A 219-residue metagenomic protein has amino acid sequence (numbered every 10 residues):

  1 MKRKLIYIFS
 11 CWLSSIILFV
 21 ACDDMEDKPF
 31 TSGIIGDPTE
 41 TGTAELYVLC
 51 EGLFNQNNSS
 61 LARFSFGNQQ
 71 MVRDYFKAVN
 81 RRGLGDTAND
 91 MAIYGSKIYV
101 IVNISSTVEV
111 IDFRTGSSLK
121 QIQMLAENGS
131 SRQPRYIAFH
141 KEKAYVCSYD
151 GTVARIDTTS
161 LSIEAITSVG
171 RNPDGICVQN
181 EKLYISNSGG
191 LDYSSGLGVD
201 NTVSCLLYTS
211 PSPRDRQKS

Functional and structural regions predicted by a protein language model:
K2-L5, S15-L46: Bacterial Sec-dependent N-terminal signal peptides
T43-A44, S96, E142, E181: Short coil/turn segments that connect the beta-strands within blades of beta-propeller domains
A44-Q56, V100-I104, V146-D150, I185-L197: Conserved beta-strand positions in repeat-built beta-propeller and related beta-rich domains
S60-A62, T107-E109, T152-A154, N201-S204: A short loop-to-beta-strand structural motif that recurs across blades of beta-propeller domains
R63-R132: Post-signal peptide N-terminal segment of secreted/secretory-pathway proteins
G67, F113-G116, D157-L161, L207: Short loop/turn segments that connect beta-strands within beta-propeller blades
G83-Y94, E127-F139, G170-N180, S186-S188 (+1 more regions): Beta-rich, blade/repeat-based domains predominating in secreted/periplasmic proteins but also intracellular
Y208-Q217: Conserved small/polar residues in nucleotide/adenosyl-binding loops
